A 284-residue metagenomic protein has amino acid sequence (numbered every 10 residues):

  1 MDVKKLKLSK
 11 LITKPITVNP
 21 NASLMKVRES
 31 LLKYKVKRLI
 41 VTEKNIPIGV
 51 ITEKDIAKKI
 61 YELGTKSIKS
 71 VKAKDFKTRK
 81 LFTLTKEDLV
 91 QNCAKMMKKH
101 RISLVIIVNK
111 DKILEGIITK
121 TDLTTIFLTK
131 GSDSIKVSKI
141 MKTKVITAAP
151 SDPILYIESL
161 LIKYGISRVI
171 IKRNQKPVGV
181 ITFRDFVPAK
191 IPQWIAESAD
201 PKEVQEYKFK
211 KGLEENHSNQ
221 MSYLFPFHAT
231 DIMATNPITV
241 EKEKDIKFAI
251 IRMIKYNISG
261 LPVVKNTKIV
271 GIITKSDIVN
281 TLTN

Functional and structural regions predicted by a protein language model:
M1-N284: Tandem CBS (Cystathionine beta-synthase) repeat/Bateman regulatory domains
